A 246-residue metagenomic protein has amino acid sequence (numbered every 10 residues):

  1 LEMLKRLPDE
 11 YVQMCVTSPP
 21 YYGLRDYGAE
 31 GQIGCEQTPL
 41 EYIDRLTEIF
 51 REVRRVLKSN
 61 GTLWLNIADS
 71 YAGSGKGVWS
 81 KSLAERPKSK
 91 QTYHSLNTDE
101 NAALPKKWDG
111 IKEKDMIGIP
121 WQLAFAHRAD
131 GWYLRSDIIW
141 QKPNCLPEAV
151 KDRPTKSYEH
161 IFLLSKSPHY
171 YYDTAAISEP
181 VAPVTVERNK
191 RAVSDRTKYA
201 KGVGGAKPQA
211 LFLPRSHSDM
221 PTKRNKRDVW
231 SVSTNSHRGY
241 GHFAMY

Functional and structural regions predicted by a protein language model:
L1-Y246: Core catalytic lobe of class I
